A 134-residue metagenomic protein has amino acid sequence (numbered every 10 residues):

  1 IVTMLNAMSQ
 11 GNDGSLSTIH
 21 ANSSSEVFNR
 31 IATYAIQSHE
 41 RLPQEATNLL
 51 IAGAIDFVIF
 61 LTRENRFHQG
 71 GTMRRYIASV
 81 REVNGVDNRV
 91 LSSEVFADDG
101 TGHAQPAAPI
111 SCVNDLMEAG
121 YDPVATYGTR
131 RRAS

Functional and structural regions predicted by a protein language model:
I1-F60, N65-G85: Conserved P-loop NTPase nucleotide-binding/switch module
H68-S134: NTP-binding/hydrolysis catalytic cores, primarily Walker-type P-loop NTPases
